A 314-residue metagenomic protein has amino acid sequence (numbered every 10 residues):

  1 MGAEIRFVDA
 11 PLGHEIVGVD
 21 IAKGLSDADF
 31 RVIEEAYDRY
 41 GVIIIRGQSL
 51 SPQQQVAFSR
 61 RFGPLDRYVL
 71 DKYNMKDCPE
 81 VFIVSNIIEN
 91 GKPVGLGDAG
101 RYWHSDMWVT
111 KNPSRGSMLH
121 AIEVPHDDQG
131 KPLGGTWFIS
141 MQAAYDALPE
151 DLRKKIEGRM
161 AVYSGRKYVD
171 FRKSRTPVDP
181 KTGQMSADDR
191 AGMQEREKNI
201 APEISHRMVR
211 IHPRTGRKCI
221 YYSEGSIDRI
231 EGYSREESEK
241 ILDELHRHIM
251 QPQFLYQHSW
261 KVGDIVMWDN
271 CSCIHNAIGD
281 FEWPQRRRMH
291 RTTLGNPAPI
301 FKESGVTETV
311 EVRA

Functional and structural regions predicted by a protein language model:
M1-I265, N270-A314: Non-heme Fe(II) oxygenase catalytic core, chiefly the N-lobe of the double-stranded beta-helix
